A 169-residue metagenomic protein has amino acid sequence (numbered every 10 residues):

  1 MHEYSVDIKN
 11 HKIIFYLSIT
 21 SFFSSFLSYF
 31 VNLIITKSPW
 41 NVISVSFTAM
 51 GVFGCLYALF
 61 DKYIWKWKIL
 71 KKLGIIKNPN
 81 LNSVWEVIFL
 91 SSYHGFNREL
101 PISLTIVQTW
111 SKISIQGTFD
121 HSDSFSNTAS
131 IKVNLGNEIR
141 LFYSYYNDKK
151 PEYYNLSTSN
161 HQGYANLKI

Functional and structural regions predicted by a protein language model:
M1-N80, S91-S92: Amphipathic/hydrophobic helical signal segments and adjacent flexible N-terminal regions that mediate secretion
E3-S5, N10, K71-I169: Central antiparallel beta-sheet cores of small beta-barrel/beta-sandwich binding domains
